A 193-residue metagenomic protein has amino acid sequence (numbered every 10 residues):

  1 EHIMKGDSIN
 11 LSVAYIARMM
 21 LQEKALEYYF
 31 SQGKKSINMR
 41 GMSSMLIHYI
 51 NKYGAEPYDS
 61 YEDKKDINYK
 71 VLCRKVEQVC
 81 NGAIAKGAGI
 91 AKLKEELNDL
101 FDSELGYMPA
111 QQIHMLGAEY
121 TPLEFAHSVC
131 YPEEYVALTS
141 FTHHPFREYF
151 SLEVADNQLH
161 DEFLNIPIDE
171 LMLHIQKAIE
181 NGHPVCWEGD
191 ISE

Functional and structural regions predicted by a protein language model:
H2-D190: Catalytic-core signature of thiol
